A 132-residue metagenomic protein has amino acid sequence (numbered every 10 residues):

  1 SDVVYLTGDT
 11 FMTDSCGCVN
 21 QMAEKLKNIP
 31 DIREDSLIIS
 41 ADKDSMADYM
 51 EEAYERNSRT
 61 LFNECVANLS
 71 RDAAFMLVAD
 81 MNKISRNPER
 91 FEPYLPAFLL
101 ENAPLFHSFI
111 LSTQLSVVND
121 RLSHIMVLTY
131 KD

Functional and structural regions predicted by a protein language model:
S1-D132: Signature of soluble extracytoplasmic/periplasmic domains of secreted precursors and cell-surface proteins
